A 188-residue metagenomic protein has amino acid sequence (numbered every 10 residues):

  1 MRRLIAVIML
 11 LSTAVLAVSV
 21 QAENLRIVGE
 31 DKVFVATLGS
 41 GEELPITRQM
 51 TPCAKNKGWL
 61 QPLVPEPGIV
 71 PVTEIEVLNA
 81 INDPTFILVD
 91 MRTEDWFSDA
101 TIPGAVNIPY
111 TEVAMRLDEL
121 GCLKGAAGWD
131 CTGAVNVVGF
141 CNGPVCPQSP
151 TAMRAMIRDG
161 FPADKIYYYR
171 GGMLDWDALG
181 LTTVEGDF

Functional and structural regions predicted by a protein language model:
M1-L4: Positively charged n-region of N-terminal signal peptides that target proteins for export
A6-V15: Bacterial N-terminal signal peptides
A17-D99: Flexible, polar/low-complexity N-terminal or interdomain linker segments that lie immediately upstream of folded
V70-N136: Mid-length scaffold segments of soluble, non-membrane domains
R92-D95, T101, E112, C141-G143 (+2 more regions): A mature extracytoplasmic/lumenal domain signature
G121-W176: Catalytic cysteine-centered active loop of the rhodanese-like fold, especially the PTP/DSP P-loop
L179-F188: Active-site neighborhoods of enzymes that stabilize oxyanions during catalysis
